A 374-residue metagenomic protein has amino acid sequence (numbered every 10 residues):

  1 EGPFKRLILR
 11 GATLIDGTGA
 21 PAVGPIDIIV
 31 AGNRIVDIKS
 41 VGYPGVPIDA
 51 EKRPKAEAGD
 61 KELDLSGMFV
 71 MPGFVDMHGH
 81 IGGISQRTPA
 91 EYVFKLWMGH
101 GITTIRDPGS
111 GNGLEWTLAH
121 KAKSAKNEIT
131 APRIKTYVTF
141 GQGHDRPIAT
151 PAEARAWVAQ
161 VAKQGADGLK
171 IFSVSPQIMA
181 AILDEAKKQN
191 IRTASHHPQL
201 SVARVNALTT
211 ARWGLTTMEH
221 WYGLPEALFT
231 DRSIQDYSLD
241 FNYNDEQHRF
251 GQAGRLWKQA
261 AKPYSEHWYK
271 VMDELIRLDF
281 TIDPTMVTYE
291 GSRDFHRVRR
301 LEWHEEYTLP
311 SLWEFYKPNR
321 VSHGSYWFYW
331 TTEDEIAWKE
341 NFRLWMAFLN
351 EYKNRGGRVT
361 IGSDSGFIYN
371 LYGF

Functional and structural regions predicted by a protein language model:
G11, S66-M68, F74-G82, H196 (+2 more regions): Histidine-centered divalent metal-coordination motifs
L14, A20-M71: Histidine-rich, glycine-flanked metal-binding segment
E51-K55, D60-E128, R146-A152, V205-A211 (+1 more regions): Metal-associated gating/positioning segment near the N- to mid-region
V93-L114, A131-G141, A162-V174, L183 (+4 more regions): Divalent metal-dependent hydrolysis catalytic cores, especially in the metallo-beta-lactamase
N112-H120, S173-K187, L228-L239: Active-site-adjacent beta->alpha loops and helix N-cap segments on the catalytic face of soluble alpha/beta enzymes
K121-A125, M179-A194, I276, N350-K353: Surface-exposed amphipathic alpha-helices with a cationic face
T139-R192, T217, A227, N244-K262: Active-site gating/metal-coordination segments in enzymes
W157-D167, L224-F374: Active-site neighborhoods of metal-dependent hydrolases
